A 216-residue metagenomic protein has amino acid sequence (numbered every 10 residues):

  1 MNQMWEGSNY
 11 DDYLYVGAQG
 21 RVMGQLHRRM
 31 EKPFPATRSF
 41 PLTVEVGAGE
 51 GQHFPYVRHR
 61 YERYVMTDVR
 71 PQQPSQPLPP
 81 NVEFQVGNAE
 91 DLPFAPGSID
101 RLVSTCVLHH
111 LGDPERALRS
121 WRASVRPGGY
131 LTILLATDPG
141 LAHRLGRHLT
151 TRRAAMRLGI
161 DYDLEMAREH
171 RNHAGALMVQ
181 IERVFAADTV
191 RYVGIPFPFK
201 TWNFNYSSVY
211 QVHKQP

Functional and structural regions predicted by a protein language model:
M1-R38: Conserved class I S-adenosyl-L-methionine
F40, I99-D100: Local beta-strand N-terminus motif with an aromatic residue
F40-G49: Conserved class I S-adenosyl-L-methionine
G49-D91: Class I SAM-dependent methyltransferase SAM/SAH-binding core
D91-G97: Short amphipathic alpha-helix with an adjacent loop that forms part of the alpha/beta core around
V103: A conserved beta-strand element that flanks and buttresses the S-adenosyl-L-methionine
C106-H110: Short catalytic micro-motifs in class I SAM-dependent methyltransferases
G112-R126, Y130-P216: S-adenosyl-L-methionine-dependent methyltransferase catalytic module, highlighting the catalytic core
